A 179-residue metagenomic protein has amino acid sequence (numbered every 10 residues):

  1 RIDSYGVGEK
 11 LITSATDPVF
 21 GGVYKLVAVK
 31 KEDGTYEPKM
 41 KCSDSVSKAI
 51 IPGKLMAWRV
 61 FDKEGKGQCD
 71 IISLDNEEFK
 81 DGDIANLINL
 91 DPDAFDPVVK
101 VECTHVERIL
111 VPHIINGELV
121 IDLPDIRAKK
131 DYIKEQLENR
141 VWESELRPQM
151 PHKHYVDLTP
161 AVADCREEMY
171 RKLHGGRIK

Functional and structural regions predicted by a protein language model:
I2-K179: Gly/Ser/Thr/Ala-enriched C-terminal appendages of enzymes
